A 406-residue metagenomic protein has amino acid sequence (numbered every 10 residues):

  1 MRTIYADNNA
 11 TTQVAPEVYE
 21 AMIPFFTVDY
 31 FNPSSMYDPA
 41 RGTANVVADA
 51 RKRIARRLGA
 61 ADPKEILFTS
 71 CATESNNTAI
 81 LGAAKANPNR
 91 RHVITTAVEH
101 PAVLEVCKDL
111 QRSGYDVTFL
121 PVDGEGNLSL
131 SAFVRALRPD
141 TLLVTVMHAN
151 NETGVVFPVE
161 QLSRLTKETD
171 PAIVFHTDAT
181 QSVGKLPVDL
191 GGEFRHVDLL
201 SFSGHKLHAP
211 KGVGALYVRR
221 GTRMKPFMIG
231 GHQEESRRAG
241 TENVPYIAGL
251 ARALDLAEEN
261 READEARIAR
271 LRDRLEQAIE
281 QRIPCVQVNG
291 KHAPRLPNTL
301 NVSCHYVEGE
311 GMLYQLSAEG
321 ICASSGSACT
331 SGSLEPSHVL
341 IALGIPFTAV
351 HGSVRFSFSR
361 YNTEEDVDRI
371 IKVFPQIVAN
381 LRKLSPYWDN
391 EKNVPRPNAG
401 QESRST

Functional and structural regions predicted by a protein language model:
M1-T406: Pyridoxal 5′-phosphate
